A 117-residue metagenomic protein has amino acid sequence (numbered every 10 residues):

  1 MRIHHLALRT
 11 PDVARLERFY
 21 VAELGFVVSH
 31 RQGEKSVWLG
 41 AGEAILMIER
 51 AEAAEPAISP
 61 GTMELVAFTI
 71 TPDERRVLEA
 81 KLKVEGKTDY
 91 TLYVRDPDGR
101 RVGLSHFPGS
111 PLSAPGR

Functional and structural regions predicted by a protein language model:
M1-A14, M63-V66, S110, A114-R117: N-terminal beta-strand motif that seeds the catalytic metal site of vicinal oxygen chelate
R2, G33, T88: Exposed loop/turn and edge beta-strand positions of beta-sandwich/beta-sheet ligand-binding modules
L6, V37, T91-V94: Generic short beta-strand
R15, D73-E79: Short, conserved charged micro-motifs
L16-V21, G99: Conserved active-site tyrosine of GNAT-family acetyltransferases
V27-T62, R101-P108: Conserved short beta-strand elements that form part of the metal-binding/catalytic scaffold of enzyme active sites
E79-R117: Vicinal oxygen chelate
